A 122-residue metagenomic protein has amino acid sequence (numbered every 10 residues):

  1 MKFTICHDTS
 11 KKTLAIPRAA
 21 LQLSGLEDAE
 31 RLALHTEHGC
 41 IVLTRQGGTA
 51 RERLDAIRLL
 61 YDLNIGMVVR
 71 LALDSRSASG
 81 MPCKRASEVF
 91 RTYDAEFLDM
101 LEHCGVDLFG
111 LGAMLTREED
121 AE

Functional and structural regions predicted by a protein language model:
M1-A15: Short Lys/Arg-rich basic patches
K2, G25-L43: A short beta-strand-loop micro-motif that forms or neighbors metal/cofactor- and ligand-binding patches at active-site
H7, H35-H38, H103: Histidine (H) residue identity feature
K11-G25: Short beta-strand-centered segments at strand-helix junctions
H35-R58: Short, basic amphipathic alpha-helical segments that act as recognition/interaction helices in nucleic-acid-binding
R58-E122: Charged, low-complexity intrinsically disordered terminal regions and linker tails
